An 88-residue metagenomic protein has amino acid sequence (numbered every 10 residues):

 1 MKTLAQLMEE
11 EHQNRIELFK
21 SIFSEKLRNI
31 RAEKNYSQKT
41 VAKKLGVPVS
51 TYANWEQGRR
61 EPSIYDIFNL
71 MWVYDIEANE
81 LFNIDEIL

Functional and structural regions predicted by a protein language model:
A5-E33: A short, Lys/Arg-rich alpha-helix, primarily the initiator
I22, E33, R59-P62, V73: Helix-turn-helix/winged-helix DNA-binding modules
E25-K44, N69: Short basic helix-loop element that most often maps to the first helix and adjoining turn of HTH DNA-binding modules
L27, V41-A42, Y52-W55, L81: Conserved hydrophobic/aromatic packing and binding residues within compact polymer-binding modules
G46-P62, E86: Recognition helix of helix-turn-helix/homeodomain-like DNA-binding domains that insert into the DNA major groove
Y65-E80: DNA major-groove recognition helix of helix-turn-helix/homeodomain DNA-binding modules
E80-L88: Short amphipathic recognition helices of helix-turn-helix/homeodomain-type DNA-binding modules
